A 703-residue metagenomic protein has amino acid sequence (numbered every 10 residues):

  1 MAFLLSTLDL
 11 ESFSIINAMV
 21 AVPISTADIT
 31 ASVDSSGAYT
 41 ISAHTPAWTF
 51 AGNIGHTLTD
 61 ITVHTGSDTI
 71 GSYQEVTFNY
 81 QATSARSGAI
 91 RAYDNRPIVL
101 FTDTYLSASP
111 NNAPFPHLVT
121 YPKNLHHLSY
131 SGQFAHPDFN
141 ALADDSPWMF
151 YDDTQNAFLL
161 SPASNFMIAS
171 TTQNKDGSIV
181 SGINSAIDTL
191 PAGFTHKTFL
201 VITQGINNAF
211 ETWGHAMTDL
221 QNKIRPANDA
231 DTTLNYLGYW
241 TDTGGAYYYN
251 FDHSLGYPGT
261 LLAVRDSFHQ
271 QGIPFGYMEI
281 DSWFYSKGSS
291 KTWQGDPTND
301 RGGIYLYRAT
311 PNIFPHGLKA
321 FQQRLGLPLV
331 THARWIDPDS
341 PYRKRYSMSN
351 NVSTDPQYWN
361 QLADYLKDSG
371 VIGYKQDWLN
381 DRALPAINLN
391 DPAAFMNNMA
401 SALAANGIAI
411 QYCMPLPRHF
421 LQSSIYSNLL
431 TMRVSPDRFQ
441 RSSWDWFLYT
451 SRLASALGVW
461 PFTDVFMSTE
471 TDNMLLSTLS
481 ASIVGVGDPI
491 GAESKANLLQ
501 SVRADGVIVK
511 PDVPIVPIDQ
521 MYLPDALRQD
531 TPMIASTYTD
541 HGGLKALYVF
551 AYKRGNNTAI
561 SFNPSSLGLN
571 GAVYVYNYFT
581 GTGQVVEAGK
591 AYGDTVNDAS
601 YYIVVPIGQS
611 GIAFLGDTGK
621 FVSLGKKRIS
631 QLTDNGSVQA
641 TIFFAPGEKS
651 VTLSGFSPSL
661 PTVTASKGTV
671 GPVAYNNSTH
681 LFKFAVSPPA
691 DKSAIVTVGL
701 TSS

Functional and structural regions predicted by a protein language model:
V22-M278, S282, K287, P297 (+1 more regions): Carbohydrate-recognition beta-sandwich/jelly-roll modules in extracellular/periplasmic carbohydrate-active proteins
S87-R96, E648-T662, A690-S703: Extended Gly/Ser/Thr-rich low-complexity repeat segments, especially those forming or decorating extracellular
V99, S477-S480, G485, P524-G571 (+2 more regions): Carbohydrate-binding surface patches
T120-F134, S565-T580, S654-T669: Solvent-exposed beta-hairpin/edge-strand motifs
N235-L389: Aromatic-lined carbohydrate-binding/catalytic grooves of carbohydrate-active enzymes
D339-V371, L389-N497, K510-R528: Glycan-recognition surfaces
D377, A572-A591, T664-K683: Solvent-exposed beta-strand/loop surfaces of large extracellular or lumenal domains
V586-S623, N676-S703: C-terminal beta-strand-rich structural cap/linker in extracellular carbohydrate-active enzymes
